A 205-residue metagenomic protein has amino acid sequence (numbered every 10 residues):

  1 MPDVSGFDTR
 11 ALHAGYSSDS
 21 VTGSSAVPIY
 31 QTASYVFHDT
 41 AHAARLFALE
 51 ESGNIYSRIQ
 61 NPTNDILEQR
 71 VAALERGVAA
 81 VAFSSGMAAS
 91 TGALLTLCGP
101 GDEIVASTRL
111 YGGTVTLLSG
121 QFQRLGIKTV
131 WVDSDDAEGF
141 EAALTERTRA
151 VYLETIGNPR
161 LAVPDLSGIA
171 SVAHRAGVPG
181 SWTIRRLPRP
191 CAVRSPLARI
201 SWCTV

Functional and structural regions predicted by a protein language model:
M1-P2, S25-V27, L49-S52, A72-E75 (+4 more regions): A generic short-segment signal for beta-strand/edge and adjacent turn/coil regions
P2-N61, Q69-R70: N-terminal "arm"/small-domain region of PLP-dependent enzymes with the aminotransferase-like
A11, S17-S20, A80-V205: Conserved PLP-enzyme active-site core in the AAT-like
A26, H38-D39, V71, I104 (+2 more regions): A broad "ordered helical/assembly scaffold" signature
D39-A88, G113-Q121: Conserved N-terminal alpha-helix of the aminotransferase class I/II PLP-enzyme fold
